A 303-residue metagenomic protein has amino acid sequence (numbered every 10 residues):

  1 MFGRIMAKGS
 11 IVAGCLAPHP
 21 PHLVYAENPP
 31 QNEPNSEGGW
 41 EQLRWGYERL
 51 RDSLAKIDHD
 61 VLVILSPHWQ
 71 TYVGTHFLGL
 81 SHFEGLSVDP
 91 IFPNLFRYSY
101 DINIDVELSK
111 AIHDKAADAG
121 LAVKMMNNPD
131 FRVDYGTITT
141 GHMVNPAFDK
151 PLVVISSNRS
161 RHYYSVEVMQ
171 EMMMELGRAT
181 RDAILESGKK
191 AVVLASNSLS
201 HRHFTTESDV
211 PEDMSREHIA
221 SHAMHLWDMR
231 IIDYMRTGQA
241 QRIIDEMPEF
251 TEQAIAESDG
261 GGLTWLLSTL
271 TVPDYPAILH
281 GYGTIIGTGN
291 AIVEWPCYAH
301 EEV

Functional and structural regions predicted by a protein language model:
F2-D60, Y72-M174, E186, T206-V303: Flexible, D/E/H-enriched segments
H19-P20, H68, H201: Histidine-centered active-site/metal-ligand motif
D60-S66, I155, K189-L199: Beta-strand elements within well-structured catalytic alpha/beta cores of enzymes that handle phosphate/sulfate esters
W69, F131, L199: Positions that flank functional sites
E175-A179, A195, R230: Non-catalytic alpha-helical scaffold/packing segments enriched in small hydrophobic residues
R178-E186, A191: Non-transmembrane, aqueous-exposed alpha-helical and coiled segments at domain scale
L199-T205: A structural signal for small-residue-enriched, beta-sheet-centric alpha/beta enzyme cores and oligomeric scaffold folds
